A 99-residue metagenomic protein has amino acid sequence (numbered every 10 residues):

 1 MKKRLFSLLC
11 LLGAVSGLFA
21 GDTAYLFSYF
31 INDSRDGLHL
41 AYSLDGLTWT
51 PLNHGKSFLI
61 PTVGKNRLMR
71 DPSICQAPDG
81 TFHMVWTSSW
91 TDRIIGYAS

Functional and structural regions predicted by a protein language model:
R4-A14: Sec-dependent N-terminal signal peptides
S16-A20: Sec/Tat signal peptide C-region and signal peptidase I cleavage site
G21-S99: Beta-rich carbohydrate-recognition and catalytic domains
